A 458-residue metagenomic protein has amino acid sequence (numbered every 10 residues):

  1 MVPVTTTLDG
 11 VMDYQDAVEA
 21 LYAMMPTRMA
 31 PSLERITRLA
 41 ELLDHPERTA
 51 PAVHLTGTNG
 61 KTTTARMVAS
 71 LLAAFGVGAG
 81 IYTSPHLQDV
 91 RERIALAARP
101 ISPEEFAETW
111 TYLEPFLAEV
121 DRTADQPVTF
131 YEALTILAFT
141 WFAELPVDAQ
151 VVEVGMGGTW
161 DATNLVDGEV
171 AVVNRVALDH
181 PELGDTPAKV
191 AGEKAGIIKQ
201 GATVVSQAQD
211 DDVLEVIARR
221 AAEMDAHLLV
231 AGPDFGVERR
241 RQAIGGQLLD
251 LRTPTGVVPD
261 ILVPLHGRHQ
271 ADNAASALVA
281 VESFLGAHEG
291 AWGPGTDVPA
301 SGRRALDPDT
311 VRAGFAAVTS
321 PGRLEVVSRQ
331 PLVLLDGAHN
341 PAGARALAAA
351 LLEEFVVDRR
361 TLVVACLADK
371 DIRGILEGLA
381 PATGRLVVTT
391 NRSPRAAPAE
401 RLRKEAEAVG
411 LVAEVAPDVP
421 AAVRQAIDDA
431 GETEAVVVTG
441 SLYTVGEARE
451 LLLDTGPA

Functional and structural regions predicted by a protein language model:
V2-R28: Charged, amphipathic alpha-helical linker segments immediately N-terminal to NTP-binding catalytic cores
T7-D9, T27-R28, L33, T37-R48 (+3 more regions): ATP-dependent carboxylate-amine ligase catalytic core
L21, T58, A79, V151 (+8 more regions): Residue-level signal for inorganic ion chemistry
T49, A149, D161-V172, V176-L178 (+2 more regions): Nucleotide phosphate-binding/pyrophosphate-handling subdomain across enzymes that bind or process nucleotide phosphates
P51, L55, T63-G80: A conserved segment at the C-terminal end of the G1
Y82-T83, Q207-A208, R220-Q242, L262-R268 (+6 more regions): Beta-strand->loop->alpha-helix junctions that form or flank phosphate-binding loops in nucleotide-handling enzymes
L137-E182, L214-D260: Extended acidic/charged loop-beta regions that coordinate divalent cations and stabilize anionic phosphate/carboxylate
D210-R220, D225, G245-L248, L332-L334 (+1 more regions): C-terminal helical cap/extension that packs against the catalytic core of soluble nucleotide-cofactor enzymes
